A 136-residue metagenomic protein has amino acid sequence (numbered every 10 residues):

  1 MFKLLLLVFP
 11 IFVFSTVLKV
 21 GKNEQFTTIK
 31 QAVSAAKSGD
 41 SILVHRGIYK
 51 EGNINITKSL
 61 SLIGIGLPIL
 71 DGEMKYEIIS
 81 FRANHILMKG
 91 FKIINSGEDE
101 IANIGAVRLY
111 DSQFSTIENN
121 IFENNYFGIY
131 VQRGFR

Functional and structural regions predicted by a protein language model:
F2-V13: Sec-dependent N-terminal signal peptides
V17-K50: Acidic Gly/Asp/Thr-rich repetitive segments characteristic of extracellular carbohydrate-active and adhesion proteins
S38, Y49-I63, L70-Q113, V131-G134: Extracellular beta-strand-rich solenoid/capping regions of secreted or surface-exposed proteins that bind or remodel
V44, I63-G64: A general beta-strand register signal
N125, R133-R136: A generic hydrophobic-segment detector
